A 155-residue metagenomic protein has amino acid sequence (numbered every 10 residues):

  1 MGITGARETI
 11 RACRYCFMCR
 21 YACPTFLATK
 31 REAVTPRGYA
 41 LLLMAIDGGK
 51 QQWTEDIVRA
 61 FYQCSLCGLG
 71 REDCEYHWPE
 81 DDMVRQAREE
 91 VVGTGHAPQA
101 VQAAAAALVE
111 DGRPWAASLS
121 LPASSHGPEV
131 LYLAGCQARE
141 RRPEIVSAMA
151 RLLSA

Functional and structural regions predicted by a protein language model:
M1-R11, M18-Y21, T25: N-terminal structured subdomain of primase-like DNA metabolism proteins
G2, R7-I10, A40-A155: Iron-sulfur-cluster electron-transfer modules
Y15-M44: A broadly conserved sequence feature marking short terminus-proximal activation segments in nucleic acid-centric
